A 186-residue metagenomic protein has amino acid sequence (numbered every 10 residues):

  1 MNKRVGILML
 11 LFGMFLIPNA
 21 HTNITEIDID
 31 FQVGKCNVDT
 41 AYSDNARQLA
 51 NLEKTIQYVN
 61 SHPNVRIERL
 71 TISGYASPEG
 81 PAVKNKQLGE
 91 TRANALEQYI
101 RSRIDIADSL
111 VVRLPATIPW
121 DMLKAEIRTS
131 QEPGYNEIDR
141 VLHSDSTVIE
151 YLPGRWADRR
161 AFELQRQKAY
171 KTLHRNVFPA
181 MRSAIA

Functional and structural regions predicted by a protein language model:
M1-E26: Bacterial Sec-dependent N-terminal signal peptides
F15, L52-H62, L96-I104: Hydrophobic, Leu/Ile/Phe/Ala-enriched alpha-helical segments that form helix-helix packing faces
T22-N23, N64-V65, V177-R182: Extracellular/periplasmic catalytic domains that process cell-envelope and extracellular macromolecules
I24, F31, N37-S73: Periplasmic peptidoglycan-binding/anchoring modules of Gram-negative envelope and division proteins
E26-D28, R69, L110, S183: A residue-level signal for beta-strand positions that form part of recognition/binding surfaces within mature
G34-K35, M181: Glycine-centered loop/turn motifs
S77-R182, A186: Periplasmic OmpA-like peptidoglycan-binding domain that tethers envelope proteins to the cell wall
